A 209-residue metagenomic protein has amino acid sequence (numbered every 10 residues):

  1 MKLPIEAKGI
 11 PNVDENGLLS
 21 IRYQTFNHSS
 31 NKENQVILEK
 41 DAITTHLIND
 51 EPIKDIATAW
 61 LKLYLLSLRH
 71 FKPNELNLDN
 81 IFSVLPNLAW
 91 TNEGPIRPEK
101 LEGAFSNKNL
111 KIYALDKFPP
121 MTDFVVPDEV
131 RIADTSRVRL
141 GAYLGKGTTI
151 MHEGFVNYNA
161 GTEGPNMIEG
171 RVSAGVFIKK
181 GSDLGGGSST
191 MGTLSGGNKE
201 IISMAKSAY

Functional and structural regions predicted by a protein language model:
M1-D123: Terminal amphipathic alpha-helical/low-complexity segments used for targeting or macromolecular assembly
I43, D116, D134-T135, T162: General secondary-structure edge motif
F118-E129, G175: Glycine-rich phosphate/diphosphate-binding loop of Rossmann-like nucleotide-binding domains
V130, S136-V138, A142-L144, T148-I150 (+5 more regions): A structural motif detector for beta-strand N-caps
K199: Solvent-exposed, well-ordered loop and adjacent helix/strand elements within mature globular domains that form
